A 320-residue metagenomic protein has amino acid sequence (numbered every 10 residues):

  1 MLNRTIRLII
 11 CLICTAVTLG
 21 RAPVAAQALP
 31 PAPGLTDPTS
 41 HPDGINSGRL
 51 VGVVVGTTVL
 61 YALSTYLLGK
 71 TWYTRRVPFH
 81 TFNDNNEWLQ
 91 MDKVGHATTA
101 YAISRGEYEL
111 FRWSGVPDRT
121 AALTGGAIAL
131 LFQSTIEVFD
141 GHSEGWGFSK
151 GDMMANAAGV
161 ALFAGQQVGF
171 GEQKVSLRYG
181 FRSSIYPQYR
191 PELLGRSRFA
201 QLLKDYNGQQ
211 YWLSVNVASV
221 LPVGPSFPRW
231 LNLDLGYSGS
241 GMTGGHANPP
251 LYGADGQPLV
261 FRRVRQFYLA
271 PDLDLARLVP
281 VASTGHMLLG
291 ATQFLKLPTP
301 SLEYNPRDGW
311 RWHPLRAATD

Functional and structural regions predicted by a protein language model:
L12-K93, A97-S104, Y108-S114, G224-R229 (+4 more regions): N-terminal targeting leaders of membrane proteins
T57-Y61, A121-G141, A157-V160: Small-polar-interrupted transmembrane alpha-helices in polytopic inner-membrane proteins
H96-I103, D140-Q167, Y268: Alpha-helical transmembrane segments that form the membrane-embedded catalytic/substrate-binding core of multi-pass
I128, F132, V175-L177, R229-L235 (+1 more regions): Transmembrane beta-strands of outer-membrane beta-barrel proteins
K150-G208: Glycine- and acidic-residue-rich phosphate-binding/metal-coordinating active-site segment common to enzymes that handle
A161-L162, Y211-V217, L269-L275, P314-A317: Residues on the lipid-exposed face of transmembrane beta-strands in outer-membrane beta-barrel proteins
F181-I185, Y237-T243, L275-R277: Transmembrane beta-strands of outer-membrane beta-barrel pores
D205-Y211, R229, R263-L269: Residues that define the transmembrane beta-barrel architecture of outer-membrane proteins
